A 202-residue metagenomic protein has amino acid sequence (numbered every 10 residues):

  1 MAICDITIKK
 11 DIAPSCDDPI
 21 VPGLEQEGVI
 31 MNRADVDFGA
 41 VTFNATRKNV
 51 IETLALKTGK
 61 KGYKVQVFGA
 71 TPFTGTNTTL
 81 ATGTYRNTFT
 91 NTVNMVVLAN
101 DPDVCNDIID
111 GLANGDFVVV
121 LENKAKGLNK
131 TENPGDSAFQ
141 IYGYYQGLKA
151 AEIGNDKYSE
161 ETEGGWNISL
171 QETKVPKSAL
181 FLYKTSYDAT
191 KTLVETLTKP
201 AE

Functional and structural regions predicted by a protein language model:
A2-N94, Q146-E161: Solvent-exposed edge beta-strands and adjacent loop segments that serve as assembly or binding interfaces
D5, N44, N129, V194-T196: A detector of low-complexity, intrinsically disordered, Ser/Thr/Gly/Pro/Ala-rich segments
D11, R33, A70, L98-P102 (+2 more regions): Generic structural motif
G28, M95, V119-L121, L170: Generic structural hydrophobic/aromatic packing signal, biased to beta-strands
L80-D103, E161-K177: Oligomerization/assembly interface segments of phage tail-like spikes and tubes
P102-D110, L180-F181: Short, conserved charged micro-motifs
N106-Q140: Short, acidic/charged, Gly/Pro-enriched secondary-structure junctions
I141-E202: Mixed-charge, glycine-accented linear interaction segment located at domain edges/termini
